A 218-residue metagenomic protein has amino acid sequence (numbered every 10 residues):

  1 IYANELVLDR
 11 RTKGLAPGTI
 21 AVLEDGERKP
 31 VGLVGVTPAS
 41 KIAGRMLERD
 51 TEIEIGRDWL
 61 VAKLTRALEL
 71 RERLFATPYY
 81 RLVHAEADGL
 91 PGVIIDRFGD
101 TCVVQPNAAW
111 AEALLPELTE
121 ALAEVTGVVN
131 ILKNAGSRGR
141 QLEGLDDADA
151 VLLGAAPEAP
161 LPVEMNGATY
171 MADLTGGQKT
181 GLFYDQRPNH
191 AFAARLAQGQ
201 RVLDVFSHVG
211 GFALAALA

Functional and structural regions predicted by a protein language model:
I1-G99: Non-catalytic accessory regions of SAM-dependent methyltransferases
V83-D96, E112-L182: Non-catalytic substrate-recognition/targeting regions of SAM-dependent transferases
D100, Y170, N189, F206: Conserved hydrophobic/aromatic pocket- or pore-lining residues that grip, position, or stack substrates in active sites
T101-P106: Carbohydrate-binding surface patches
Y184-P188: A glycine-rich, Thr/Ser-enriched phosphate-binding loop motif common to dinucleotide/cofactor-binding enzymes
H190-A218: Conserved SAM/SAH cofactor-binding pocket of Class I
